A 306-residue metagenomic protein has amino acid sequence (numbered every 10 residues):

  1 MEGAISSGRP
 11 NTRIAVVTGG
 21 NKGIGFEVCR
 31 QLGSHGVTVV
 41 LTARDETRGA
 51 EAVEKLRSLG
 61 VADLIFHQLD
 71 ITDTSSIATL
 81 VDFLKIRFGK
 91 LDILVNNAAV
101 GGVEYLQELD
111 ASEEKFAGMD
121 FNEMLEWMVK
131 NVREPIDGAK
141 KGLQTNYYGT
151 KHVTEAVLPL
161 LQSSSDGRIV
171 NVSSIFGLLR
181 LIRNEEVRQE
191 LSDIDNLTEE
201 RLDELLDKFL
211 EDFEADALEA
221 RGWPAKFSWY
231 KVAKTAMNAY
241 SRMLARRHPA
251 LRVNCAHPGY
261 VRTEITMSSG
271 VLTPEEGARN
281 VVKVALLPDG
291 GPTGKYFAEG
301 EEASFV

Functional and structural regions predicted by a protein language model:
E2-A43: Canonical Rossmann dinucleotide-binding motif of NAD(H)/NADP(H)-dependent dehydrogenases/reductases, specifically
S6, V100, L106-L143, Q162-R246 (+1 more regions): Catalytic loop of short-chain dehydrogenase/reductase
D45-R48, V284: Helix N-cap at the beta1-alpha1 junction of Rossmann-like dinucleotide-binding domains, i.e., the first residues
E46-T47, Q68-D82, G102, I136 (+1 more regions): The beta1-alpha1 cofactor-binding region of Rossmann-like NAD(H)/NADP(H)-dependent oxidoreductases
L64-F66, V253: Hydrophobic/aromatic anchor residues within beta-strands of the central parallel beta-sheet of Rossmann-like
V95, V153-V157, L161, M237-S241 (+1 more regions): Hydrophobic positions on the long internal alpha-helix of Rossmann-like NAD(P)-dependent oxidoreductase domains
V95, V170-V172, V253-A256, T266: Hydrophobic structural elements of the Rossmann-like NAD(P)H-binding subdomain that define the short-chain
H152, T235, C255-A256, V261-T263 (+1 more regions): C-terminal helical subdomain
